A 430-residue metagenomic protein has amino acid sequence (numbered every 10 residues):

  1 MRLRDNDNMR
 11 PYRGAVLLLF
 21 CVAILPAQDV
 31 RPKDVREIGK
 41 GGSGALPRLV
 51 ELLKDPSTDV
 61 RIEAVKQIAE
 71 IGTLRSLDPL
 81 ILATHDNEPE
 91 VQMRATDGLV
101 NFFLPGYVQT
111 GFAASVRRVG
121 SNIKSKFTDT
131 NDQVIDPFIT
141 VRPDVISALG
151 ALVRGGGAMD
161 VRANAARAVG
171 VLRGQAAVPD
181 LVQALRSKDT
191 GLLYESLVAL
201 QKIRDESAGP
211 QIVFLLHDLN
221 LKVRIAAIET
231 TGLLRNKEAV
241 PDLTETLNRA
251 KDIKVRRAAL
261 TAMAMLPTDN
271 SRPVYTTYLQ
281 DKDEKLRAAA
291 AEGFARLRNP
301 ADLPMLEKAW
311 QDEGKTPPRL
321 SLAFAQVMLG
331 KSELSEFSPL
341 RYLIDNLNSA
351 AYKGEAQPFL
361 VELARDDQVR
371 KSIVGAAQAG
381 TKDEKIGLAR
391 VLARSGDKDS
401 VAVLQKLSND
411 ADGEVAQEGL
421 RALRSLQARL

Functional and structural regions predicted by a protein language model:
R2-V16: Bacterial N-terminal signal peptides that target proteins for export
A15-I24: Bacterial N-terminal signal peptides
A27-K66, E70, P89-E90, T96 (+2 more regions): N-terminal leader/linker segments that initiate helical-solenoid repeat arrays
G39, A69, V100, G170 (+8 more regions): Structural signature of alpha-helical solenoid repeat scaffolds
G42-K54, T73-H85, P105-I123, I139-R154 (+9 more regions): Amphipathic alpha-helical scaffolding segments comprising HEAT/armadillo-like alpha-solenoid repeats
P56-S57, N87-E88, G157-A158, K188-D189 (+7 more regions): Short inter-helical turns and helix N-cap capping residues of alpha-solenoid HEAT/ARM repeat scaffolds
